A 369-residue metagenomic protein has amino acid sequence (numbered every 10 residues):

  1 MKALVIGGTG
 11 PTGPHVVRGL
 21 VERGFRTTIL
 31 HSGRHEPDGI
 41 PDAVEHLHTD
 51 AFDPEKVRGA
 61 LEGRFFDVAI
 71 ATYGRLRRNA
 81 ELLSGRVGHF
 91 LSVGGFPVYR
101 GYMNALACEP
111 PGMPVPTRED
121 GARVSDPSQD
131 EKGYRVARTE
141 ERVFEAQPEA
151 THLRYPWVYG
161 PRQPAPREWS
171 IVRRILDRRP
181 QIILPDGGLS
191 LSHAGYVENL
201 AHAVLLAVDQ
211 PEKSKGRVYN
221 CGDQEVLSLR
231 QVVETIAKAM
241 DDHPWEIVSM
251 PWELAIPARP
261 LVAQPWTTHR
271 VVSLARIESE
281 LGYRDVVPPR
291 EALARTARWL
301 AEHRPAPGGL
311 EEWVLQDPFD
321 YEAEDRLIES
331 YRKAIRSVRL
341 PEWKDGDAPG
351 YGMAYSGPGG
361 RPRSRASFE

Functional and structural regions predicted by a protein language model:
A3-R23: N-terminal Rossmann NAD(P)H-binding glycine-rich loop of SDR-like oxidoreductase domains
I29-R34, A51: N-terminal Rossmann-fold cofactor-binding loop
H48-A71, A80: Conserved Rossmann-fold cofactor-binding substructure of NAD(P)-dependent oxidoreductases
G85-F90, P148: A short helix->loop->beta-strand "cap" motif at the edges of active sites that frequently abuts
G95-Y134, R138-A146: Active-site "gating" loop of Rossmann-like NAD(P)-dependent oxidoreductase/epimerase domains
T139-R162: Conserved beta-loop-beta element that borders a ligand/cofactor-binding pocket
R173-I182, S190-L227, E234-K238: Alpha-helical substrate-binding/gating segment
D209-R276, E280, A294-R295, P307-E369: Mid/C-terminal beta-alpha module of Rossmann-like enzyme folds, strongest in SDR-family dehydrogenases/epimerases
